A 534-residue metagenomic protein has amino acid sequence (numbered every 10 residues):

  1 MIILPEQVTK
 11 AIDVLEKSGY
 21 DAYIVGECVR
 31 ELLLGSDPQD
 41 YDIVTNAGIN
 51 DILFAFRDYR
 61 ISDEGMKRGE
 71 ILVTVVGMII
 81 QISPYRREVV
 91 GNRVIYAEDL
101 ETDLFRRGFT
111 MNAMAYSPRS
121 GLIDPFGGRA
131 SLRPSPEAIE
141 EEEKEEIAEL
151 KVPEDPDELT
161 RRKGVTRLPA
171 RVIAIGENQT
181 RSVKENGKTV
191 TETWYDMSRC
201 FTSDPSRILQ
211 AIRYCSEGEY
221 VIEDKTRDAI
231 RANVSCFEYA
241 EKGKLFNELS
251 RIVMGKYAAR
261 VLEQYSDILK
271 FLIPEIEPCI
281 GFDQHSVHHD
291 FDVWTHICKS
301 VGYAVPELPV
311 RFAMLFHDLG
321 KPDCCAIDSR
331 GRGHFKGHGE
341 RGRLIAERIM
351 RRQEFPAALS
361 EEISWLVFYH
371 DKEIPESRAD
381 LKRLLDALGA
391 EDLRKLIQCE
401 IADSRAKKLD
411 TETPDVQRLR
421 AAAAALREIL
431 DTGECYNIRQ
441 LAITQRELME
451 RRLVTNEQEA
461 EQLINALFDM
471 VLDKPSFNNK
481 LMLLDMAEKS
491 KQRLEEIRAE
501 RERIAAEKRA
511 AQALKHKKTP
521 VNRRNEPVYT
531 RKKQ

Functional and structural regions predicted by a protein language model:
M1-Q534: Catalytic cores of the polymerase beta-like nucleotidyltransferase superfamily and closely associated nucleotide
